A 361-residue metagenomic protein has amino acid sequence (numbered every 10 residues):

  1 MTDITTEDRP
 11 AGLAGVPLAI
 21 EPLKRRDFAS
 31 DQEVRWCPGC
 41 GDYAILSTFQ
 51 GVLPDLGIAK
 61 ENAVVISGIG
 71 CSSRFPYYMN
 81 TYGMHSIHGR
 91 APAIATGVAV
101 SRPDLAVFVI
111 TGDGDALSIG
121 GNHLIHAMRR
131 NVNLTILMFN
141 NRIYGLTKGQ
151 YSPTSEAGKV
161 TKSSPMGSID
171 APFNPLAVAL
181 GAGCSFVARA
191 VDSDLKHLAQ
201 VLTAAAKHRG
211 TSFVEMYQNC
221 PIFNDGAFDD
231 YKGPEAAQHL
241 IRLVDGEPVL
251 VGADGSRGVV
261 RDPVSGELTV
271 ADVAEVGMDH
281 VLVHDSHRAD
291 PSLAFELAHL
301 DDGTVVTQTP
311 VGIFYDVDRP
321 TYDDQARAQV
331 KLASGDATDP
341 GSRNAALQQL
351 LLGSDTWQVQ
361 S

Functional and structural regions predicted by a protein language model:
T2-P22, D31, I222-S361: Flexible, low-complexity linker and terminal segments
V16, I20-P22, R26-I87: Active-site diphosphate/adenylate-binding microenvironment
D27-V34, G39-L46, H88, I169 (+4 more regions): Electropositive phosphate-/nucleotide-binding environments in soluble metabolic enzymes
Q32, A59-A63, A91, R102-V107 (+5 more regions): Short coil/turn connectors at secondary-structure junctions
S47-V52, I119-H123, L198-A199, S292-L300: Short alpha-helical segments and helix-capping/turn motifs at coil-helix boundaries
I66-G68, A190, E215-Y217, F314-D316: Generic beta-strand/beta-sheet core signal
S67-G145, A199: Thiamine diphosphate
I119-G120, H126-L134, F139, I143-A289: Glycine-rich ThDP/TPP pyrophosphate-binding loop and its adjacent helix/strand module within ThDP-dependent enzymes
